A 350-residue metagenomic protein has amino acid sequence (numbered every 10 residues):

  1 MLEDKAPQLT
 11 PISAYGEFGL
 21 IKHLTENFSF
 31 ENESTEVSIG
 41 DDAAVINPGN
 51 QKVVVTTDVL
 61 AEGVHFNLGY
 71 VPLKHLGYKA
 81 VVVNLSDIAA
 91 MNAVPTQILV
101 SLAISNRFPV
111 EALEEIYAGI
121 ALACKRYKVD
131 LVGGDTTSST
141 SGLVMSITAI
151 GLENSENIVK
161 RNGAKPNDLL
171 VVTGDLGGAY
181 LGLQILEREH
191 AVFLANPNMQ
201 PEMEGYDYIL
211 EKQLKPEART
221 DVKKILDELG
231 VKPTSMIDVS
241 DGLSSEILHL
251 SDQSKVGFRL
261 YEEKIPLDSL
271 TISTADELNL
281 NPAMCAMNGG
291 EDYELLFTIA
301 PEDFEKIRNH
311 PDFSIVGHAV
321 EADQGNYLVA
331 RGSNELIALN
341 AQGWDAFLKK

Functional and structural regions predicted by a protein language model:
M1-P72, M91, V100, K349-K350: Extreme N-terminal cap/leader segments of soluble proteins
L2-G19, H23-S29, P72, R107-D130 (+4 more regions): Glycine-/charge-enriched secondary-structure boundary and capping motifs
V37, G69-L85, R107-A118, E156: Glycine-rich anion/phosphate-binding loops
V45, N84, N92, L131 (+4 more regions): Residue-level signal for inorganic ion chemistry
N50, L60, T96-E189, H318: Glycine-rich anion-binding loops of enzyme active sites
A80-M91, Y127: A short, N-terminal amphipathic alpha-helix
G182-M199, M203: Short, compositionally biased
Q200-H249: Polyanion-binding loop/helix "lid" in catalytic or ligand-binding cores
